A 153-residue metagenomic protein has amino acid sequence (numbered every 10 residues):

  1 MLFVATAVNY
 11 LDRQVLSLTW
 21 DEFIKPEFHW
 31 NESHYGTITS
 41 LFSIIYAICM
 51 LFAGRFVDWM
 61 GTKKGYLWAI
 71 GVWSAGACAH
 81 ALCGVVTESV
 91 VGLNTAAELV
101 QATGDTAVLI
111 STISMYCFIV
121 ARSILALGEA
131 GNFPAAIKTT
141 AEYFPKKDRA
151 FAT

Functional and structural regions predicted by a protein language model:
M1-E32, T87: Extracytoplasmic
Y10, Q14, A81, I110 (+2 more regions): Small-residue-rich segments within alpha-helical transmembrane domains of MFS-like 12-TM solute carriers
Q14, S43-L51, A130: Residue-level signature of mid-helix packing/kink "hotspots" within the transmembrane helices of 12-pass Major
W30-T39, S114, F118: Juxtamembrane helix-start elements in MFS-like secondary transporters
C49-T62: Helix-to-loop junctions at the C-terminal end of transmembrane segments in multipass secondary transporters
T62-W68: Juxtamembrane helix-start motifs in multi-pass secondary transporters
G71-S111: C-terminal ends and interior cores of transmembrane alpha-helices in multi-pass membrane transporters/permeases
C117-T153: Cytoplasmic helix-loop-helix junction between adjacent transmembrane helices in 12-TM secondary transporters
